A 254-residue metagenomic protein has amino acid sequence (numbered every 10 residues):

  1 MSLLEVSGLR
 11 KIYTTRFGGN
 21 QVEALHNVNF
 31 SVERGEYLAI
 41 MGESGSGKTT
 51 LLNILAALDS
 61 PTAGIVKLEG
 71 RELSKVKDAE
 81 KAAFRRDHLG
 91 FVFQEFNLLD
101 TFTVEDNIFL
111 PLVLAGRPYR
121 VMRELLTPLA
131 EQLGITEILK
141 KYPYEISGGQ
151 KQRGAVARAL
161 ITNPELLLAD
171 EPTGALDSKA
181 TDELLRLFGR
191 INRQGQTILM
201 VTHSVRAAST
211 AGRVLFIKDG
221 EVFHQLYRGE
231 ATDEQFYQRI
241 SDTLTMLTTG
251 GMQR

Functional and structural regions predicted by a protein language model:
S2-L3, D233: Generic alpha-helical segment signature
L3-L4, L9-R213, I217: ABC family nucleotide-binding domain
E221-T245: Conserved beta-strand-loop-alpha-helix hinge in the C-terminal portion of ABC ATPase nucleotide-binding domains
G250-G251: Short, charged, intrinsically disordered terminal tails
